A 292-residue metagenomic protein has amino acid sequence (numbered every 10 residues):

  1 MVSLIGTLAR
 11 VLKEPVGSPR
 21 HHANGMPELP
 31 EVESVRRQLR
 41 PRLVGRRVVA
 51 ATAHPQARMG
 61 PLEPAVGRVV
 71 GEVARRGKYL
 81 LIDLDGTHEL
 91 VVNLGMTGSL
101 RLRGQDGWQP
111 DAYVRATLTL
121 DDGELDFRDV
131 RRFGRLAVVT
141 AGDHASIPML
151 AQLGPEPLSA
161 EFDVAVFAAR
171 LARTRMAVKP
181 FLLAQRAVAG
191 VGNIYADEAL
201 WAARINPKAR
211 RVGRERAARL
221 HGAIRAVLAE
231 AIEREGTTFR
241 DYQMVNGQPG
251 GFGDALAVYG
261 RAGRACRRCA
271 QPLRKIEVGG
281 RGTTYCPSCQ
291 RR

Functional and structural regions predicted by a protein language model:
M1-G25: N-terminal amphipathic/basic-hydrophobic helices that include classical n-h-c signal peptides and signal-anchor
T7, V11, P15, V32 (+3 more regions): Low-complexity, intrinsically disordered/propeptide-like segments
H21-H22, L90-G190, Y195-R204, R214 (+1 more regions): Phosphate/anion-contacting hairpin/loop surfaces
H21-L136: Surface-exposed binding/hinge segments that line and control ligand-binding clefts or catalytic entry sites
P27, E31, S159, R216: Catalytic cores of large soluble enzymes that bind and process phosphate-bearing ligands
V32-V35, H144, G236-T237: Short acidic/polar alpha-helix capping motifs at helix-coil junctions
R47-V66, A74, W108, A168-R292: Basic, nucleic-acid-binding surfaces and adjacent catalytic neighborhoods in DNA/RNA-processing proteins
